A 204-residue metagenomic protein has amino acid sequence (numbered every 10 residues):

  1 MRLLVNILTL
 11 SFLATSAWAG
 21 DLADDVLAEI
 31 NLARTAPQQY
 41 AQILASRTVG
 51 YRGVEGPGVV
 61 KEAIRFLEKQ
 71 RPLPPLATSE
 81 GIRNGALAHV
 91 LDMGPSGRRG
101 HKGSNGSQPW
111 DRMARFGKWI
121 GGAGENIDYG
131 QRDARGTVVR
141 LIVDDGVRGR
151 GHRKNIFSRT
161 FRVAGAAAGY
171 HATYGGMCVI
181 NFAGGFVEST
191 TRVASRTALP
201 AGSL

Functional and structural regions predicted by a protein language model:
M1-L4: Positively charged n-region of N-terminal signal peptides that target proteins for export
N6-T15: Bacterial N-terminal signal peptides
G20-F116, R153, R159: Short, well-ordered surface patches within globular domains
A28, C178, A183, T190-G202: Intrinsically disordered, low-complexity segments enriched in small/polar and acidic residues
R83-V187: A well-ordered secondary-structure block
